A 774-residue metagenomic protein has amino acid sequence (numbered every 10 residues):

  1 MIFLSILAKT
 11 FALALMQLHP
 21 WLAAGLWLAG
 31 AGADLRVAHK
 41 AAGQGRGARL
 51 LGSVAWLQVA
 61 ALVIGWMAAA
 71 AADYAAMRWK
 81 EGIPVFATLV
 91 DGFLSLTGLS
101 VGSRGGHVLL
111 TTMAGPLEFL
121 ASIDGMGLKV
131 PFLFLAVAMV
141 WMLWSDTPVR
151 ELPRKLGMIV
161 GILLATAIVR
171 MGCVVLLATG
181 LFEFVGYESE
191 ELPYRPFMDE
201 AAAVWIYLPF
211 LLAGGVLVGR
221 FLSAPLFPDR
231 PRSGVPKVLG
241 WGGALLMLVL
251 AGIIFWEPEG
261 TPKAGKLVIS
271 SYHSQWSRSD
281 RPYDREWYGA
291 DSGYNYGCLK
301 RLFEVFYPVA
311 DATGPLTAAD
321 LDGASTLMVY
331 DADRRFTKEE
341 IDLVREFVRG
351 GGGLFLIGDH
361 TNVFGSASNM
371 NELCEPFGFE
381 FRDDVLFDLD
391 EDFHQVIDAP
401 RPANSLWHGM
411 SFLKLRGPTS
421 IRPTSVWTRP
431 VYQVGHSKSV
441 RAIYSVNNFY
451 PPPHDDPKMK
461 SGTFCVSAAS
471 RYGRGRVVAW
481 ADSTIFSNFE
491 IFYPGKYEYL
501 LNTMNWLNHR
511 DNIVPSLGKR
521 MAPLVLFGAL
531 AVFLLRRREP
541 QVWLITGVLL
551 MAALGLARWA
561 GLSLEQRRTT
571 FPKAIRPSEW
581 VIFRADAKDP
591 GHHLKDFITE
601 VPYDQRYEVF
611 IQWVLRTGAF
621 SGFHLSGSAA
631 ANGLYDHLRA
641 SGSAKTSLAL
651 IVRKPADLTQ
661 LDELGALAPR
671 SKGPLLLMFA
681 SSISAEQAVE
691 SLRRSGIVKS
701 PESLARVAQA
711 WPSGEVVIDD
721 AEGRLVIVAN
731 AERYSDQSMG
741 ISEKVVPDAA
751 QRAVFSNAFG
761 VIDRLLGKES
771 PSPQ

Functional and structural regions predicted by a protein language model:
M1-M247: Hydrophobic N-terminal alpha-helices or hydrophobic patches in metabolic proteins across all domains of life
S233-Q774: Short, surface-exposed patches at the edges or C-terminal ends of soluble domains, predominantly
